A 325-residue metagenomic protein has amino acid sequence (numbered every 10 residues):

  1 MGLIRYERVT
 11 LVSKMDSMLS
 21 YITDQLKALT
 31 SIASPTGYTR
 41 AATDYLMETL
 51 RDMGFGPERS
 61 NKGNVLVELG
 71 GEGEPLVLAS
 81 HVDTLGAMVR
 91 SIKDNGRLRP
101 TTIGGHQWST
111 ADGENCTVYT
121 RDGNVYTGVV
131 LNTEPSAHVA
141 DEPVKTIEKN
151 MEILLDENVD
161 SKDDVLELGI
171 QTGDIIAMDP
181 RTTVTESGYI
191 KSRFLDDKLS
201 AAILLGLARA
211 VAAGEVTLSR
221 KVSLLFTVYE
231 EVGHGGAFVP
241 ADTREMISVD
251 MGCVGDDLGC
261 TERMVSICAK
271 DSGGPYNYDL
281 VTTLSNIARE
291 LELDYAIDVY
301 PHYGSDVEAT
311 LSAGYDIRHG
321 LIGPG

Functional and structural regions predicted by a protein language model:
G2-G325: N-terminal hydrophobic/helix-forming segments and targeting peptides
